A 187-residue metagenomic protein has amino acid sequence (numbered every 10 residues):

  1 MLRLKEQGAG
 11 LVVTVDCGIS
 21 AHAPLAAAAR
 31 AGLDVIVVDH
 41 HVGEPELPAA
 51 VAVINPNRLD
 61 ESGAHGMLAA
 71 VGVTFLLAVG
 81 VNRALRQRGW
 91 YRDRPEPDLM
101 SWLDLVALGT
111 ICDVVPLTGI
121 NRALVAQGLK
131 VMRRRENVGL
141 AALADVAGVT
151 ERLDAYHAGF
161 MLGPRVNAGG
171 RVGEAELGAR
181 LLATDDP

Functional and structural regions predicted by a protein language model:
M1-P187: Replace "Mg2+/Mn2+-dependent" with "divalent metal-dependent
